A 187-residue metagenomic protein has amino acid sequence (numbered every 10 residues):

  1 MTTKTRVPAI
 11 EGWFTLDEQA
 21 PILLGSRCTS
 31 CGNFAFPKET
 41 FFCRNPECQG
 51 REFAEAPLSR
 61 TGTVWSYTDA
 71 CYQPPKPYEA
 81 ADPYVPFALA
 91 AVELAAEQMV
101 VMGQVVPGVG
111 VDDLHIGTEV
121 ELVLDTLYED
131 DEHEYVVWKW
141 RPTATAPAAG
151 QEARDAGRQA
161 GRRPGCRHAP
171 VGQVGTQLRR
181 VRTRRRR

Functional and structural regions predicted by a protein language model:
M1-R27, V137-R141: A broadly conserved sequence feature marking short terminus-proximal activation segments in nucleic acid-centric
E18-S59: Cys/His-rich short segments
G62-V64, V105: Conserved hydrophobic positions within beta-strands
Y67-Q73, L127: Short, conserved beta-turn/loop elements at beta-strand boundaries and strand-helix junctions
A81-V100: OB-fold (S1/OB) nucleic-acid-binding surfaces
Q98-E152: Well-ordered alpha/beta subsegment
V181-R185: Short, intrinsically disordered C-terminal tails of secreted or membrane-associated proteins
